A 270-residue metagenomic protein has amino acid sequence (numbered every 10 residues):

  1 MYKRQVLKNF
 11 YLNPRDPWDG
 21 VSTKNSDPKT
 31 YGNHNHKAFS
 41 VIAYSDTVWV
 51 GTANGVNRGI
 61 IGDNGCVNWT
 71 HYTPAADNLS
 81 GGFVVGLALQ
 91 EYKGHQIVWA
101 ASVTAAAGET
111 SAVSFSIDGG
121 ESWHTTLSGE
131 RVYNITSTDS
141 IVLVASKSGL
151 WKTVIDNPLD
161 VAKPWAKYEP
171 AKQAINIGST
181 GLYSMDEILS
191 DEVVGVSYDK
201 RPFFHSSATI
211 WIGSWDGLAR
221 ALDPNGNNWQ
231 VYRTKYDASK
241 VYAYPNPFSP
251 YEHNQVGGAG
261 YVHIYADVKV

Functional and structural regions predicted by a protein language model:
M1-Y2: Short, small-residue-biased leader/transition segments that mark boundaries at the very start of proteins
V6-G32, W69-S80, A166-I188, A238-P250: Surface-exposed loop and turn segments in beta-propeller and other repeat-based domains that flank or scaffold
F39-V41, L87, I135, V196: Hydrophobic core register within WD40 beta-propeller blades
T47-V50, K93-A100, I141-V144, P202-I212: Entry beta-strands of beta-propeller and related beta-repeat scaffolds
G55-N57, T104-G108, G149-W151, F203 (+1 more regions): Short glycine/acidic-enriched loop and turn motifs that connect beta-strands
I60-G65, I117-E121, V154-L159, D223-N225: Short loop/turn segments that connect beta-strands within beta-propeller blades
D191-A238: Blade-level signature of beta-propeller repeat domains, shared across WD40, Kelch, NHL, RCC1 and BNR/Asp-box propellers
Y236-V270: Glycine-centered coil/turn sites that cap beta-strands in beta-rich domains
